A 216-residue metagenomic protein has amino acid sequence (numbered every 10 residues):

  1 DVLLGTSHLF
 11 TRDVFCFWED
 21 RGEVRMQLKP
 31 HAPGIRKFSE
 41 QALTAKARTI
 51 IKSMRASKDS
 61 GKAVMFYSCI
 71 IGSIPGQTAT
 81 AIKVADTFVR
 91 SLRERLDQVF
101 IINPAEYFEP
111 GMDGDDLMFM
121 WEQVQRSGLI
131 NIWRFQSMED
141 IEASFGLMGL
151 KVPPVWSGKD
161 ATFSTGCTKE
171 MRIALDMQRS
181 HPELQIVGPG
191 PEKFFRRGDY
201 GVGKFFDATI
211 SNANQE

Functional and structural regions predicted by a protein language model:
L4-T11, F17-E216: Conserved catalytic or regulatory cores that recognize and/or transform ribose-phosphate-containing ligands
